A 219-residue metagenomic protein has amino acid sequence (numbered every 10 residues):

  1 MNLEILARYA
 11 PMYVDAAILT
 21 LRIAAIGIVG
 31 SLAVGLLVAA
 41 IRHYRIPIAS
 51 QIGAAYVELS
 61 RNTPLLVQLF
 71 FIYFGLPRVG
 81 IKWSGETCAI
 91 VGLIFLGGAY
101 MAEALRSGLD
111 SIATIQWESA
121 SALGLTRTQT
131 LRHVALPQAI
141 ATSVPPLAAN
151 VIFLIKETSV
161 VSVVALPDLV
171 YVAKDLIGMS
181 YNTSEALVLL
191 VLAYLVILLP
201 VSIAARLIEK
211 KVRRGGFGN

Functional and structural regions predicted by a protein language model:
M1-N219: Transmembrane alpha-helices and adjacent helix-loop boundaries
